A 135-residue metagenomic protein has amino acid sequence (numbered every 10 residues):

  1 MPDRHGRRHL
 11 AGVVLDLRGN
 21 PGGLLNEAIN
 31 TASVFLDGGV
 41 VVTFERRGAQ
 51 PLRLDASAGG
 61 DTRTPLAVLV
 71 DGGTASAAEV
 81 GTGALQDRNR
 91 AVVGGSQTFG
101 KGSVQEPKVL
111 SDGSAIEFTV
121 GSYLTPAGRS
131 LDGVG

Functional and structural regions predicted by a protein language model:
M1-A11: A short, well-ordered alpha-helical element
L10-G23: Short, glycine-/small-residue-enriched flexible loop/hinge segments at domain edges that mediate gating
L17, V70, V120-S122, G135: Flexible glycine-/small-residue-rich
N20-S76, S103-K108, L124: Gly/Ser/Thr-rich loop/hinge elements
R88-K101: Short, well-structured beta-strand/strand-turn elements
D112-S122: Short acidic, Pro/Gly- and aromatic-enriched capping/linker segments at domain boundaries
A115, R129-G135: Conserved functional hotspot residues or short segments at active or partner-binding sites across diverse domains
